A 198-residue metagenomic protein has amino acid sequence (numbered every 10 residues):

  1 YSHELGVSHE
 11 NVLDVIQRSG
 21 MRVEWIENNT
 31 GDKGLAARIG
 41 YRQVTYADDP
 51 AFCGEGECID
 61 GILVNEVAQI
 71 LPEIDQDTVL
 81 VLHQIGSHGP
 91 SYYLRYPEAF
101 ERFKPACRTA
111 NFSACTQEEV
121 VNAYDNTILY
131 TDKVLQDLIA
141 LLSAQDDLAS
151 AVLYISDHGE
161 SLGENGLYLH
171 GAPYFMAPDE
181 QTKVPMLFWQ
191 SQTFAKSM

Functional and structural regions predicted by a protein language model:
Y1-M198: Catalytic domains that recognize anionic headgroups
